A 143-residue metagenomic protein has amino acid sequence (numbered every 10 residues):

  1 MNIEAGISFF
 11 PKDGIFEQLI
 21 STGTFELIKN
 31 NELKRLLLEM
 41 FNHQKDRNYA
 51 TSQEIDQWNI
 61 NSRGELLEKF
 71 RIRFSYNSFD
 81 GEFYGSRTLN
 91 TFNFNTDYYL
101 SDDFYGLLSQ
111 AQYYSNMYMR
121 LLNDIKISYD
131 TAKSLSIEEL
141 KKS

Functional and structural regions predicted by a protein language model:
M1-S143: Long, hydrophobic alpha-helical segments that serve as membrane-spanning/inserting helices
